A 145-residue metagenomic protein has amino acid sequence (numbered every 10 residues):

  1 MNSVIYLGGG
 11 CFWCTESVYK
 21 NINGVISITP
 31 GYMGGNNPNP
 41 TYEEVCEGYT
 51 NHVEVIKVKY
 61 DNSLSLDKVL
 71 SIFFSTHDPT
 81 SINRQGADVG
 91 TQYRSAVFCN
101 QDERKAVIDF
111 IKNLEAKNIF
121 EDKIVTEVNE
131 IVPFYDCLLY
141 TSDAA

Functional and structural regions predicted by a protein language model:
M1-S142: Flexible coil/turn and secondary-structure edge motifs
